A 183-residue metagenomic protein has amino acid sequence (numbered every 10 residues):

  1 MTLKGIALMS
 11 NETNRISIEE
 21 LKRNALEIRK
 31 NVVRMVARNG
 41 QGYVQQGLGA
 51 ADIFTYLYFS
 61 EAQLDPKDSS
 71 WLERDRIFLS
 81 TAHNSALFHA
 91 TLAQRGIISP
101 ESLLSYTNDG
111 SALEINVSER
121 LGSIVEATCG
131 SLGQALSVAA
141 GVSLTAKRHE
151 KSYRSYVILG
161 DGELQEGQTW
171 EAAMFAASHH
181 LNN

Functional and structural regions predicted by a protein language model:
M1-L8: Short, Lys/Arg-enriched N-terminal segments with co-localized hydrophobic residues within the first ~10-30 amino acids
T13-L21: Positively charged, low-complexity intrinsically disordered leader regions
E19-E20, Q41, C129, G160: Alpha-helix capping and helix-loop boundary segments enriched in small/acidic/polar residues
A25-Q41: N-terminal capping segment at the start of a domain
V32-M35, L48-S178: Cofactor-binding active-site loop characterized by glycine-rich and histidine/acidic residues
G42-L48: Structural motif
H179-N183: A short, conserved beta-to-alpha structural element at the edge of catalytic cores that scaffolds binding
